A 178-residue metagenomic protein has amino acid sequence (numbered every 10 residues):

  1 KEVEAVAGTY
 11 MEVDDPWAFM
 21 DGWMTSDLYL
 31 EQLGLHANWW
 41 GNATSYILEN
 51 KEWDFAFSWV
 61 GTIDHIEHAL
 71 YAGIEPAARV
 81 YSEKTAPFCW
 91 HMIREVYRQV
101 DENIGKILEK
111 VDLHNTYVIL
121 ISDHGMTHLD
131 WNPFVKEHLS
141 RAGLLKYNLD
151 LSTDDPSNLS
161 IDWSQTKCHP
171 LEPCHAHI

Functional and structural regions predicted by a protein language model:
K1-E83, P173-I178: His/Asp/Glu-rich, glycine-adjacent segments that coordinate divalent cations and/or stabilize oxyanion chemistry on
K1-T25, Y29, H91, E102-I178: Secreted, luminal/periplasmic, and some membrane-associated catalytic domains that remodel anionic oxygen-ester
G34, R94-Y97, L129: A generic helix-loop boundary/linker signal
S45, F55, V60, S82 (+5 more regions): Generic structural signal for short, flexible, solvent-exposed coil/loop and linker residues
F55, H68-K110: Extended hydrophobic/aromatic segments used for targeting, binding, or gating
